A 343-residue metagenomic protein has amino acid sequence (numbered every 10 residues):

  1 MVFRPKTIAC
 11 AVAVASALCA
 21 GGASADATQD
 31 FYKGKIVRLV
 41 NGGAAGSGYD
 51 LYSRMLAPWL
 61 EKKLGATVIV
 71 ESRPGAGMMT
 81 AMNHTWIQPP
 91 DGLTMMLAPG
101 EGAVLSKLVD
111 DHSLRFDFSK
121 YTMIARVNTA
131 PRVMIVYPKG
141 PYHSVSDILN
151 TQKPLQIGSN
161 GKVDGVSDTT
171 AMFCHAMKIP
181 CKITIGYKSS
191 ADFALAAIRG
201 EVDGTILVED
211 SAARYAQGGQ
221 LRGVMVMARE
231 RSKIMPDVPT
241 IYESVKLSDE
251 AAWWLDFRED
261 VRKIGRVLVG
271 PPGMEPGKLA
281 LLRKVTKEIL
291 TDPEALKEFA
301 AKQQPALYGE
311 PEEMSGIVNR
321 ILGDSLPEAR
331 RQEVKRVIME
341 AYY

Functional and structural regions predicted by a protein language model:
M1-A11: Bacterial N-terminal signal peptides that target proteins for export
V14: A glycine-rich, hydrophobic loop/mini-helix early in the fold
A20-G22: N-terminal signal peptide c-region/cleavage motif recognized by signal peptidases
D26-G265, R331-Y343: Conserved hydrophobic/amphipathic secondary-structure segments that form or flank ligand- or partner-binding grooves
K33-V37, P276-Y343: An extracytoplasmic/periplasmic, membrane-proximal ligand-sensing/linker region
A44-A45, P271-E275: Structural beta->alpha junctions
G265-P271: A short beta-strand structural signal in non-transmembrane regions
